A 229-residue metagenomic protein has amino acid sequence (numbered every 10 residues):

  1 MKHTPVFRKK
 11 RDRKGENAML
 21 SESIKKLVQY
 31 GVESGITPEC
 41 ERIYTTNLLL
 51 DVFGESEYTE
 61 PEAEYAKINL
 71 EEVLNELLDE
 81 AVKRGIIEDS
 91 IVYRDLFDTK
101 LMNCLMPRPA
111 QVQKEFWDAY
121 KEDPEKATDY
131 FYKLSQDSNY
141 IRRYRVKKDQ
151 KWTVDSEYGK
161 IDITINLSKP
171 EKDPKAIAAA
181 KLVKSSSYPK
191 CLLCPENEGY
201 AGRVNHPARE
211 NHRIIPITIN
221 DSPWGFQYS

Functional and structural regions predicted by a protein language model:
P5-Y228: Active-site microenvironments that recognize anionic phosphate/pyrophosphate groups
